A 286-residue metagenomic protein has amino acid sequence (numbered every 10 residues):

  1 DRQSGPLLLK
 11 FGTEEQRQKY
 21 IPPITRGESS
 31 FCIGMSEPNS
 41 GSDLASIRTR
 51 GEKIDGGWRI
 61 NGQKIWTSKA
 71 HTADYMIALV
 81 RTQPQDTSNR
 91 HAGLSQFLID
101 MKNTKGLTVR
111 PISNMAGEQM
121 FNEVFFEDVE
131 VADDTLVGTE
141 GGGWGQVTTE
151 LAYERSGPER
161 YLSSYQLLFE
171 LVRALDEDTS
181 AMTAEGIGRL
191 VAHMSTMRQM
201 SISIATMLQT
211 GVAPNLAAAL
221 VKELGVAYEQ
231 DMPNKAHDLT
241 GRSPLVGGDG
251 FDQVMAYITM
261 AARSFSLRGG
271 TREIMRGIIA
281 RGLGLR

Functional and structural regions predicted by a protein language model:
D1-Q18, P22-G27, K69-Y75, M194 (+4 more regions): Internal helix-loop-helix
Q3, W144-Y153, G157-Y161, T240-R286: Glycine-rich phosphate/cofactor-binding loops in nucleotide/flavin-utilizing enzymes
G27-M35, L79: A short, Trp-centered hydrophobic/proline-enriched beta-strand micro-motif
T49-E52: A structural signal for short hydrophobic beta-strand segments in well-ordered beta-sheet cores
N61-T108: A short core secondary-structure module
I65-A70, M115-A116, S264-G269: Glycine-rich phosphate/pyrophosphate-binding beta-alpha loops
L107-Q199, F265: Glycine-rich beta->alpha junctions and the first turn(s) of the following alpha-helix
D176, A181-A184, S195-G250: C-terminal helix-coil-helix/basic helical segment that borders enzyme active sites and/or dimer interfaces and provides
